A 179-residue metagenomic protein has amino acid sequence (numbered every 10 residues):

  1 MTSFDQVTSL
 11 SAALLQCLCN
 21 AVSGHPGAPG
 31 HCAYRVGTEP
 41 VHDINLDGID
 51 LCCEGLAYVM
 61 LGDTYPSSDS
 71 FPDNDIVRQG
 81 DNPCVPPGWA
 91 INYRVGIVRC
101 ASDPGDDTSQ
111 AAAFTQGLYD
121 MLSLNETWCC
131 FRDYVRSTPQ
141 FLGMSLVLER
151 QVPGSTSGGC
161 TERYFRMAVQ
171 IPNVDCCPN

Functional and structural regions predicted by a protein language model:
M1-C32, P86-A90, Y134-N179: Short, charged interaction patches at domain edges and termini
M1-N82: Small/polar-rich, solvent-exposed N-terminal microdomains that initiate assembly or binding
M1-S9, L15, C84-A90, G96-R132: Extracellular/virion structural assembly segments
V36, E54, L61, Q116 (+3 more regions): Feature targets compositionally biased, intrinsically disordered low-complexity regions with long contiguous runs
E39-V41, C100, Q151-S155: Short, internal active-site loops enriched in acidic
E54-Y58, Y93, F165: A broad, low-specificity signal marking well-ordered, structured residues that form hydrophobic/aromatic
V59-P66, W128-Q140: A generic short-segment signal for beta-strand/edge and adjacent turn/coil regions
T64, V98-S102, Q170-V174: Generic structural motif
